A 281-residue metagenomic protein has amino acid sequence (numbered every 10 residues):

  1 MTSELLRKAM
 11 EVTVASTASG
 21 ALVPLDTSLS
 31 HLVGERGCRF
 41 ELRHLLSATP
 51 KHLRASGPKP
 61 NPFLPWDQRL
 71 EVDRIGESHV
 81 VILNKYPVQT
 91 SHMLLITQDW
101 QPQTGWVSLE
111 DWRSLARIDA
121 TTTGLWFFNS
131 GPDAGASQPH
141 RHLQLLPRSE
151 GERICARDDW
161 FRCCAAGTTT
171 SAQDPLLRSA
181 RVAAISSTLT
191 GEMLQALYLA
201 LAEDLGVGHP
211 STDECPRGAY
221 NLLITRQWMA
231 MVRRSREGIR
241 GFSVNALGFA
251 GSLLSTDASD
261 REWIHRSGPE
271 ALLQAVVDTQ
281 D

Functional and structural regions predicted by a protein language model:
M1-V107, E150-D281: Active-site microenvironments that recognize anionic phosphate/pyrophosphate groups
E77-H79, S91-H92, T122-F128, P139-L143: Generic beta-strand structural signal
T97, N129-I154: Histidine-centered divalent-metal-coordination microenvironment in nucleic-acid enzymes
D99-T121: Intrinsically disordered, low-complexity linker/loop segments enriched in Gly/Pro and charged/polar residues
D111-S114, G124-F127, L253-L254, W263-I264: Short C-terminal domain-edge/linker segments immediately following a structured domain
A120-T123, R148: Hydrophobic/aromatic-lined pockets within catalytic cores
G124-S137, R141, T212-T225: A short glycine-rich, hydrophobically flanked beta-strand micro-motif that places a catalytic Asp/Glu for divalent metal
